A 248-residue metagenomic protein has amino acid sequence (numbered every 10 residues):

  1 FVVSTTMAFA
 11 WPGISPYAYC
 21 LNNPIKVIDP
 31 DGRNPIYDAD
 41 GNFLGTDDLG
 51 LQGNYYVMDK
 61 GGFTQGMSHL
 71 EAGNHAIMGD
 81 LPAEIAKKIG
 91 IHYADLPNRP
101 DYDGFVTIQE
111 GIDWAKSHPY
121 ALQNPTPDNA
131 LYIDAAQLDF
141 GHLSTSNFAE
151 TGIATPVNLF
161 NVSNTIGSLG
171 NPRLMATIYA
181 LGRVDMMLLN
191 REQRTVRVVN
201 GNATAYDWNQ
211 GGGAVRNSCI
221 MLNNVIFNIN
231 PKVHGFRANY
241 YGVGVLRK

Functional and structural regions predicted by a protein language model:
F1-A76: Short turn/helix-capping motifs enriched in Asx and small/polar residues
Y37-D38, G45-D48, H75, D80 (+2 more regions): Catalytic toxin/effector domains delivered as secreted proteins or via bacterial secretion systems
